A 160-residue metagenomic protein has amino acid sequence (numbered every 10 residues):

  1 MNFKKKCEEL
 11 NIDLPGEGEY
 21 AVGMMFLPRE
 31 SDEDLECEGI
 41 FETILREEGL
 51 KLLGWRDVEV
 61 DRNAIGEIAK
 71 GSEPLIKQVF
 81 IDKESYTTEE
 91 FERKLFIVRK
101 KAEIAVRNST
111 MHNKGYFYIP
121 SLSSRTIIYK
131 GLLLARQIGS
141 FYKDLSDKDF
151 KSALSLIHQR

Functional and structural regions predicted by a protein language model:
M1-R160: N-terminal segments that mediate ammonia production and transfer in glutamine-dependent amidotransferase systems
